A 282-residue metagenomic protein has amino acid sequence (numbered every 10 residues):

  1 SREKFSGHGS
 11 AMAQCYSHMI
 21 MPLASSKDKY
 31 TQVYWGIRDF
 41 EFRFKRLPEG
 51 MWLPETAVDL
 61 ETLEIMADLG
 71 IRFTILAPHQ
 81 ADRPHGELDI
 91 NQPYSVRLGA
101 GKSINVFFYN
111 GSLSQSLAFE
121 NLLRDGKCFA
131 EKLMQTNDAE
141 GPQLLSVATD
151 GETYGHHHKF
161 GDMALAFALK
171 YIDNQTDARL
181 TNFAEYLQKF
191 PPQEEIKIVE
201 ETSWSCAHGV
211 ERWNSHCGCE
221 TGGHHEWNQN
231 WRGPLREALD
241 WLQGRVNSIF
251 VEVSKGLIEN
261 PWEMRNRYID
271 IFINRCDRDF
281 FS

Functional and structural regions predicted by a protein language model:
S1-E49, A57-Q115, L123-P142, K159-D177: Catalytic alpha-helical scaffold of carbohydrate-active enzymes acting on polysaccharides/glycoconjugates
L53-T56, T149-G151: Short, well-ordered beta-to-alpha junction loops that form the rim of enzyme active sites and present histidine/acidic
P54, H79, Y186: Residue-level "edge-of-site" marker
I90-I104, F108-S114, E120-S282: Active-site and substrate-binding clefts of carbohydrate-active enzymes
